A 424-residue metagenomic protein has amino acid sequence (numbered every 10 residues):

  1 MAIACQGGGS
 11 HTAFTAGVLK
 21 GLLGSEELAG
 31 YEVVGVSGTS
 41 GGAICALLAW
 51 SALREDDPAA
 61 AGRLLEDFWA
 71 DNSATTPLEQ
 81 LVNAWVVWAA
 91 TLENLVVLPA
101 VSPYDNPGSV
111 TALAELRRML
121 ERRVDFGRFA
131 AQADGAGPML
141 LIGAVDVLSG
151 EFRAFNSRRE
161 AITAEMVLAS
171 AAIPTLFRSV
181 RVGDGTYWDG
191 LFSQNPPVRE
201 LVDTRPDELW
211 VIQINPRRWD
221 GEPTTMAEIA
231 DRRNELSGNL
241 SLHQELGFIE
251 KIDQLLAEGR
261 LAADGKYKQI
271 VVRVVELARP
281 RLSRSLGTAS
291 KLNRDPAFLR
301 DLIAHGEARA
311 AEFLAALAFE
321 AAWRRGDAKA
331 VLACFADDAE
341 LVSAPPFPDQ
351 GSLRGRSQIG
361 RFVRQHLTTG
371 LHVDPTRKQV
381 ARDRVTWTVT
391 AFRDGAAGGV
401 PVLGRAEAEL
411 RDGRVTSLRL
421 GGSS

Functional and structural regions predicted by a protein language model:
M1-S37, I44-A318: Patatin-like phospholipase
T39, I212, V342, G421: Conserved residues at the C-terminal ends of beta-strands
A144-D146, P345, A391-A396: Short acidic, glycine-rich loop/turn motifs
A315-D338: Short acidic-aromatic low-complexity motifs
A330-L332, A336-R382: A solvent-exposed, acidic/Ser-Thr-rich amphipathic alpha-helical stretch
G360-S424: A beta-strand edge to alpha-helix "cap/lid" segment located at domain peripheries
